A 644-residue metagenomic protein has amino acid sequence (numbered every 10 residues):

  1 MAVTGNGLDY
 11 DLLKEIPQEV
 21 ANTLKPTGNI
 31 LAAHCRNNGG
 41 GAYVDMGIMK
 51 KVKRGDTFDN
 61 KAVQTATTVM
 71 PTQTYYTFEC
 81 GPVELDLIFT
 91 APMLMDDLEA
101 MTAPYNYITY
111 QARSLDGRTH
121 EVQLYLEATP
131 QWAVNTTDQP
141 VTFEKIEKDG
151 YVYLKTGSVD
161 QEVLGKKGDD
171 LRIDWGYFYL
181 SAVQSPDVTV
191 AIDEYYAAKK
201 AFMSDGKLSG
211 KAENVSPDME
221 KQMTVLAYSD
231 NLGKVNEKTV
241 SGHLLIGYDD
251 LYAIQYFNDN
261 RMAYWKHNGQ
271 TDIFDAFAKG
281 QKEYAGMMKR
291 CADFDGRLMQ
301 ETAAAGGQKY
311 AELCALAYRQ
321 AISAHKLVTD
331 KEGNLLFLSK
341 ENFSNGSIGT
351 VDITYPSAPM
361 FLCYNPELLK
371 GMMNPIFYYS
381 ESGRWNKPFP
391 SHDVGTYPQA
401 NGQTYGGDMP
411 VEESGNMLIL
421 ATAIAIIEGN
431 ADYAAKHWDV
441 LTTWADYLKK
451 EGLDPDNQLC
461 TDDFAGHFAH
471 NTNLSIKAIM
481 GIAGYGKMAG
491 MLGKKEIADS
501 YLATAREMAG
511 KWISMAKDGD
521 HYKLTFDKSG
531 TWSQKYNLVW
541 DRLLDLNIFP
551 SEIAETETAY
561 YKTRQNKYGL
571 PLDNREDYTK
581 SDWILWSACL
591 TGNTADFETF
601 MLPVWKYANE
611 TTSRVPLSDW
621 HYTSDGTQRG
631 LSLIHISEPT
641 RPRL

Functional and structural regions predicted by a protein language model:
V3-G55: An acidic-aromatic loop/edge-strand motif
P17, A91-D96, L336-S344, A400-D408 (+6 more regions): Active-site-adjacent structural elements in folded domains
L31, D59, M93-T102, Q111-G349: Acidic/polar, glycine-enriched structural segments that form the non-catalytic walls/loops of the carbohydrate-binding
D86-L87, A311-L316, H325-T329, G349 (+7 more regions): Aromatic-lined, polymer-binding surfaces characteristic of secreted/periplasmic polysaccharide-degrading enzymes
G117-E121, I254-Y256, T302-E312, F361-M373 (+4 more regions): Structural helix-adjacent loops and short alpha-helical linkers that scaffold large soluble proteins
Y151-M203, K207-S209, E341-I353, P359-P366 (+7 more regions): Extended ligand-binding clefts on enzyme/binding-domain cores
H267-M288, G346-P455, N471-A489: Aromatic-rich carbohydrate-recognition surfaces in CAZymes
I634-L644: Residue-level detector of conserved catalytic or cofactor/ligand-binding positions in enzyme active sites
